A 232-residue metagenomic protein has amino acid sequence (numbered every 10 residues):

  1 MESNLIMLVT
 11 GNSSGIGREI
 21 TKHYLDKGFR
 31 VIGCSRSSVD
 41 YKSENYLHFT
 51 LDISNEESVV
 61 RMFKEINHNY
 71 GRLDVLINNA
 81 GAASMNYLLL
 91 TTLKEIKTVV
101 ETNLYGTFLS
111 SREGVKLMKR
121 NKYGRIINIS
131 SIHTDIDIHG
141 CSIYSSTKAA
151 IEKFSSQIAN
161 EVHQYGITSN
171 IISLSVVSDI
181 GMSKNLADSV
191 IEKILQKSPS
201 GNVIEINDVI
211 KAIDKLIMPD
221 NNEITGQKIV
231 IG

Functional and structural regions predicted by a protein language model:
S13: N-terminal Rossmann NAD(P)H-binding glycine-rich loop of SDR-like oxidoreductase domains
Y87-L88, E95-V100, S183, I194: Substrate-binding pocket helix/loop in short-chain dehydrogenase/reductase
S111, T147: Active-site helix of classical SDR
K116, N160-E161, N222: Alpha-helical segment proximal to the catalytic Tyr-Lys
Y123, N202-I231: C-terminal substrate-recognition "lid" of short-chain dehydrogenase/reductases
S131: Residue(s) in the substrate-gating loop at a strand-loop-helix junction that position the organic substrate next
H163, T168, I224-G226: Short, small/polar-rich loop/turn modules that mediate ligand/substrate recognition or access, typified
